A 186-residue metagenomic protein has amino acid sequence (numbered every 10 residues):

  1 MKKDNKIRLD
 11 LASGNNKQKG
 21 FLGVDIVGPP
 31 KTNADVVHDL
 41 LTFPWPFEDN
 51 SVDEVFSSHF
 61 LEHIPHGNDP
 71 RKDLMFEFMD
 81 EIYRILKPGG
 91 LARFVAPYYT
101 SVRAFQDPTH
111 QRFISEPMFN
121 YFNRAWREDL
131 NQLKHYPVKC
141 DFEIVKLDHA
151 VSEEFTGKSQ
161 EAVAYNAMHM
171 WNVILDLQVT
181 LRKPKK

Functional and structural regions predicted by a protein language model:
K6-P44: Class I SAM-dependent methyltransferase SAM/SAH-binding core
L41-F56: A short acidic, Gly/Pro-enriched loop at the edge of an enzyme's catalytic core that lines a small-molecule cofactor
D53-D73: A short SAM/SAH-binding and catalytic strip from SAM-dependent methyltransferases
K72-P88: A short glycine-rich, Lys/Arg-flanked "PGG" loop and its adjoining helix->strand segment in the class I
G89-A96: Conserved beta-strand signature within the Rossmann-like core of class I S-adenosyl-L-methionine
P97-V102: Short "lid" loop at the C-terminus of a central beta-strand within the Rossmann-like core of SAM-dependent
F105-E143: Conserved Class I S-adenosyl-L-methionine
E128-K186: C-terminal lobe and adjacent flexible extensions of AdoMet/dcAdoMet transferase-like proteins
